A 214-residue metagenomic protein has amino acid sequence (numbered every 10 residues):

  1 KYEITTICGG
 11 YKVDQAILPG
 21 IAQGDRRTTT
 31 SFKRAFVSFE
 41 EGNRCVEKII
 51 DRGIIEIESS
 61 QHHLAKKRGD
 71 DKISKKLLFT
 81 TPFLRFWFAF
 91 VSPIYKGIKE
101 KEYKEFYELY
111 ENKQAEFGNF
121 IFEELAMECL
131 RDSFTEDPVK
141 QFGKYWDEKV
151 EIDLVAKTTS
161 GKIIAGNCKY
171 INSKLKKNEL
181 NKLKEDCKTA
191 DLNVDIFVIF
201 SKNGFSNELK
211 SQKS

Functional and structural regions predicted by a protein language model:
K1-L84: Interdomain hinge/linker elements that couple catalytic modules in large macromolecular machines
S74-S214: A cross-kingdom feature that marks ATP-driven nucleic-acid transaction machinery
